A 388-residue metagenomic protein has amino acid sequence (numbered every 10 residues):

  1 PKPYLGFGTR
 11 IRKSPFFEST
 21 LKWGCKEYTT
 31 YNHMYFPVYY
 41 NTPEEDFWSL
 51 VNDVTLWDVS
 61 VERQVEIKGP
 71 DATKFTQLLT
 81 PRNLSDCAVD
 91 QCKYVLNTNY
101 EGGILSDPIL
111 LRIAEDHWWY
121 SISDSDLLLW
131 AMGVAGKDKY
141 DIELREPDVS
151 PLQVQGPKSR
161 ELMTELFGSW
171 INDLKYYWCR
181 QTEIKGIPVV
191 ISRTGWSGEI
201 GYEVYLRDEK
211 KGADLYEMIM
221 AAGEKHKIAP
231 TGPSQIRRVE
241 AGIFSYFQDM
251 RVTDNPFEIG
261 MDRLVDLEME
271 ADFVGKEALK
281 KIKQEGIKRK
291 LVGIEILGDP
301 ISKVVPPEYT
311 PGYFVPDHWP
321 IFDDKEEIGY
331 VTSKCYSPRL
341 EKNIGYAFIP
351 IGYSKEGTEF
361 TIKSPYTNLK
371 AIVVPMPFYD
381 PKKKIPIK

Functional and structural regions predicted by a protein language model:
P1-V95, G103: Acidic, proline/glycine-enriched N-terminal capping motif
P1-W23, Y28-H33, P37, R112-K388: Conserved, structured C-terminal
P43, S49-L50, D58-S60, Q77 (+8 more regions): Preference for short coil/turn "hinge" residues that link or interrupt alpha-helices
D58, D107, E203: Acidic active-site catalytic centers that drive phospho-/nucleotidyl reactions and related ester hydrolyses
P70-I104, S159-I187: Internal amphipathic helical hairpin motif
L78, R82-G133, K137: Well-ordered mid-protein domain cores that form the structural environment of catalytic cofactors
